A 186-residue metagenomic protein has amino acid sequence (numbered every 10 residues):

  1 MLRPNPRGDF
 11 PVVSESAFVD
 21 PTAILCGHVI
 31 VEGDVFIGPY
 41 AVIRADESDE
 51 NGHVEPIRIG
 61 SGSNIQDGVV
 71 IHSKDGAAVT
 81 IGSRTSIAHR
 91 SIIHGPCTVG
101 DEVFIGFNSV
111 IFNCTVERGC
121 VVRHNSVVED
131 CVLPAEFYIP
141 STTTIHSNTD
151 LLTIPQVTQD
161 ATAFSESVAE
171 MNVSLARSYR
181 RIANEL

Functional and structural regions predicted by a protein language model:
M1-Y40: N-terminal segments that cap or nucleate solenoid repeat domains
L2-V12, Y40, R44-D46, E50-P56 (+5 more regions): Glycine-rich hexapeptide-repeat left-handed beta-helix
V31, G60-S61: Beta-solenoid repeat scaffold
N64: Glycine/small-residue-rich phosphate/adenosyl-binding loop
